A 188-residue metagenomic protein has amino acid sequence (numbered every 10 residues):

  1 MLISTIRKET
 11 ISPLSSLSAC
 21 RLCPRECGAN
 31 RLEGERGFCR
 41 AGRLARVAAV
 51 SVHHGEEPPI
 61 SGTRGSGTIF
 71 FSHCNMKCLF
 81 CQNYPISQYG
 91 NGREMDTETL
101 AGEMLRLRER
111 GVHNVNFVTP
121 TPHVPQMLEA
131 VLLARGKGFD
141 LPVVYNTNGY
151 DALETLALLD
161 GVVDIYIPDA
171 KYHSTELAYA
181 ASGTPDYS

Functional and structural regions predicted by a protein language model:
M1-S66, M76: Flexible, acidic/Gly-rich N-terminal and inter-domain linker regions that tether and position cofactor-handling modules
R40-I165, S174-T175: Conserved Radical SAM active-site core
H123-M127, A178-S188: P-loop/Walker A phosphate-binding loop and immediately adjacent motor/lid segment at beta-alpha junctions
K171: Histidine/lysine/aspartate-rich catalytic loop segments that bind and position anionic ligands
